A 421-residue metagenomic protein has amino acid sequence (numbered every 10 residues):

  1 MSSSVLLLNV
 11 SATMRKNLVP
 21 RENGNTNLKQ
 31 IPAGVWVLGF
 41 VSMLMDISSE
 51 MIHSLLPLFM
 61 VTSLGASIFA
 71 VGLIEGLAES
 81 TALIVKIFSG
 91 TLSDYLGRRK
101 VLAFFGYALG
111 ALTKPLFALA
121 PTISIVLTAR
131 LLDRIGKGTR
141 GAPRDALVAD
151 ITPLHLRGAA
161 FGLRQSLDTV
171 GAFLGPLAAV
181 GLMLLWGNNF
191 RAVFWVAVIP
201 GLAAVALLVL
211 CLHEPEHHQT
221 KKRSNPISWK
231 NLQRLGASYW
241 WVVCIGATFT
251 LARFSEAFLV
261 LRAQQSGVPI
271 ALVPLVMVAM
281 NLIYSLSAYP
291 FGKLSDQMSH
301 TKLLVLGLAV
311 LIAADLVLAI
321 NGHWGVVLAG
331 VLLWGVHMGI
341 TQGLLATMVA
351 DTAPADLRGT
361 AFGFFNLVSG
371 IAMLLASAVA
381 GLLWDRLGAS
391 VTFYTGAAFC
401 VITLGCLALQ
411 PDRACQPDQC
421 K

Functional and structural regions predicted by a protein language model:
R15-P32, E214-I245: Juxtamembrane intracellular "pre-TM" segments in multi-pass secondary transporters
N25-E79, Y239-V276: Helix-loop boundary and gating motifs at the non-cytosolic
L58-S63, L174-A192, L375-A389: Transmembrane alpha-helix termini and helix-breaking/packing motifs in multi-pass membrane transporters
V85-G97, M183, S287-S299, W384-D385: Helix-to-loop junctions at the C-terminal end of transmembrane segments in multipass secondary transporters
V101-P115, V198, K302-V317, Y394-A397: Structural signature of the two symmetry-related core transmembrane helices
L116-A129, A319-G330: Helix-loop junctions at membrane interfaces in 12-TM secondary transporters
A129-V170: Cytoplasmic helix-loop-helix junction between adjacent transmembrane helices in 12-TM secondary transporters
V198-Q219, T403-P411: C-terminal membrane-cytosol helix-exit motif in multi-pass small-molecule transporters
